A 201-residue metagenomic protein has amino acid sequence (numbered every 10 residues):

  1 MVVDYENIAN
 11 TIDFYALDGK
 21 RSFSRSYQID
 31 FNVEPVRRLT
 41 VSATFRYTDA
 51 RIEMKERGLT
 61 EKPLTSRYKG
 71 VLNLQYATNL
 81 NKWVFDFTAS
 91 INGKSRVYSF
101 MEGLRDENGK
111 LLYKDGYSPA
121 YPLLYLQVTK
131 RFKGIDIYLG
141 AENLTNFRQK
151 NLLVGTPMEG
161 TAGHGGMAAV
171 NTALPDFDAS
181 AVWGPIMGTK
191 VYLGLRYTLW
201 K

Functional and structural regions predicted by a protein language model:
V2, F14-A16, G184-P185, T189: Feature marks flexible
Y5-M101, R196-T198: Gram-negative outer-membrane beta-barrel transporters
A9-A16, E53-G58, D106-L112, A120-Y121 (+1 more regions): Extracytoplasmic loops and strand-loop junctions of Gram-negative outer membrane beta-barrel proteins
G19, G116-Y117, W183: Short Gly/Pro-enriched turn/cap motifs at secondary-structure boundaries
R25, Y68, P122, I135 (+1 more regions): Exposed loop/turn and edge beta-strand positions of beta-sandwich/beta-sheet ligand-binding modules
E34-V36, T65, P119, K130 (+1 more regions): Surface-exposed coil/turn segments at beta-strand junctions on protein surfaces, enriched
I91-R105, K130-K201: C-terminal beta-signal and adjacent terminal beta-strands/loops of Gram-negative outer-membrane beta-barrel proteins
